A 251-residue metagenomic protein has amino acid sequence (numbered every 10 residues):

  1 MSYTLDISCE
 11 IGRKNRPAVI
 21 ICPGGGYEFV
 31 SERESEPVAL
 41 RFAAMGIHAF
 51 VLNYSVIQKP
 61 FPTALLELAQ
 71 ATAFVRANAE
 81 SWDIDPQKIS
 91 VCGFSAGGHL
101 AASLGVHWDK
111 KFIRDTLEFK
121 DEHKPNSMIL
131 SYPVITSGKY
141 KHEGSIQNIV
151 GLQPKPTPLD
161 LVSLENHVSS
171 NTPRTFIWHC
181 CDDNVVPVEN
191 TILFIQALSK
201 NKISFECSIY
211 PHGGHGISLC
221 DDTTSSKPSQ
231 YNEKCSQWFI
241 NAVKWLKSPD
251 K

Functional and structural regions predicted by a protein language model:
Y3, E118, L152-H167, T172-P173: Active-site nucleophile elbow and catalytic-triad environment of alpha/beta-hydrolase enzymes
N15-G24: Short beta-strand element of the alpha/beta-hydrolase
V30-E32, L52-P86, N232-K234: Catalytic nucleophile-loop/oxyanion-hole region of alpha/beta-hydrolase and closely related hydrolase-like folds
E32-F50: Short amphipathic alpha-helix adjacent to the substrate-entry channel of hydrolases
Q70-E143, K155, L159: Primarily recognizes the serine-hydrolase "nucleophile elbow" in alpha/beta-hydrolase and SGNH/GDSL folds
N171, I177-H179, D183: Short beta-strand/loop motif that positions the catalytic acidic residue of the alpha/beta-hydrolase fold
N184-L193: Conserved alpha/beta-hydrolase "acid-adjacent" motif
I192-K251: C-terminal catalytic histidine-bearing segment of alpha/beta-hydrolase fold enzymes
